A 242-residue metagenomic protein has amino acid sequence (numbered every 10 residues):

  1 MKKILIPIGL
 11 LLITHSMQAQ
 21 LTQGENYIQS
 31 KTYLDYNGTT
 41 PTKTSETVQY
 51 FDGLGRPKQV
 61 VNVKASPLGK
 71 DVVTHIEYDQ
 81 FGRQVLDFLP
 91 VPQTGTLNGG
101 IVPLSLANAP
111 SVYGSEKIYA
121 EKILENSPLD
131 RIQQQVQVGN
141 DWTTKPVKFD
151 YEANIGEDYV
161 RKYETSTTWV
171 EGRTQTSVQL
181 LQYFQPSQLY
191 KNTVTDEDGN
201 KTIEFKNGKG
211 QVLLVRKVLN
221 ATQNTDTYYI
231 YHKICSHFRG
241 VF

Functional and structural regions predicted by a protein language model:
I4, M17-F242: Beta-strand elements of repeat-based all-beta scaffolds
I4-I13: Sec-dependent N-terminal signal peptides
